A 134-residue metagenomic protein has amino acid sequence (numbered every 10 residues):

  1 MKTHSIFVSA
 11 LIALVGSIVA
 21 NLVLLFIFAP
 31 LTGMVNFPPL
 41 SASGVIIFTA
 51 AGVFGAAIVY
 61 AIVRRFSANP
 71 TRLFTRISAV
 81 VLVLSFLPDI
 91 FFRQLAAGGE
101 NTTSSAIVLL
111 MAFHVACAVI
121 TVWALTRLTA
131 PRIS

Functional and structural regions predicted by a protein language model:
M1-L31: N-terminal signal-anchor transmembrane alpha-helix
S5-S17, V115-S134: Membrane-water interface at the C-terminal end of transmembrane alpha helices
I12-A13, I47-T49: Alpha-helical transmembrane segments of multi-pass integral membrane proteins
G16-L25, A56, Y60, L84-P88 (+2 more regions): Alpha-helical transmembrane segments of multipass membrane proteins
P38, A61, R65-V83: Internal alpha-helical transmembrane segments of multi-pass membrane proteins
P38-G44, G99-A112: Non-cytosolic membrane-interface motifs at loop->transmembrane helix junctions
A50-F66: Canonical alpha-helical transmembrane segments
D89-V108, T126: Membrane-helix boundary connector in multi-pass membrane proteins
